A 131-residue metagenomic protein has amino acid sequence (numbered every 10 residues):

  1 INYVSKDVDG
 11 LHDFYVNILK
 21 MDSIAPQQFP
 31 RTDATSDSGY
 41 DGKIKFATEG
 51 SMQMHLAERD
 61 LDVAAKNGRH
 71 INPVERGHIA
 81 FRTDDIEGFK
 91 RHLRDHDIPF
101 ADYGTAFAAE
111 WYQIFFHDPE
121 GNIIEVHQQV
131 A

Functional and structural regions predicted by a protein language model:
I1-K6, G42-G50, K66-H92, Y112-H117: Vicinal oxygen chelate
N2-M52: Core segments of cupin and vicinal oxygen chelate
L11-F14, F89-L93: Hydrophobic side chains in well-ordered alpha-helices
P30-T35, D62-N67, D102: A short, acidic/glycine-rich surface segment
M54-E58: A short acidic-to-branched-hydrophobic micro-motif
L61-D62, D85, A106-F107: Short beta->alpha connector loops
F81, K90-A131: Vicinal oxygen chelate
